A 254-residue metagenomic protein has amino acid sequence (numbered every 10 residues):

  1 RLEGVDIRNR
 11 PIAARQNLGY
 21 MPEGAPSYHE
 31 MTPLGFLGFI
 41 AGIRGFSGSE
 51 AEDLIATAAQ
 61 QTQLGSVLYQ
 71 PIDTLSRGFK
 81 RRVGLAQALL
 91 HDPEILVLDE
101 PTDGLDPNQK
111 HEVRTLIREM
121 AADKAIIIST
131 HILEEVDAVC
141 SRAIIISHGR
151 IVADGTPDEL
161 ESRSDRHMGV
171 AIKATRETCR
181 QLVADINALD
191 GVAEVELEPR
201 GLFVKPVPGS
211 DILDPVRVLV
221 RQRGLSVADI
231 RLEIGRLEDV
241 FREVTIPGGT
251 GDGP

Functional and structural regions predicted by a protein language model:
R1-S147, V152-A153: ABC transporter nucleotide-binding domains
G4, P11, I172, R176 (+3 more regions): Short loop or secondary-structure boundary microenvironments that flank and position key functional residues
R15, A59, E161, F241-R242: Conserved protein kinase catalytic domain
G19, G45, S162-R166, G191 (+1 more regions): A generic structural signal for secondary-structure junctions that act as hinges or helix/strand caps at the edges
A56, T74, G201-L202, G235: Positions that flank functional sites
V113-V207: ABC transporter nucleotide-binding domain
P208-P254: C-terminal coupling/interaction segments
